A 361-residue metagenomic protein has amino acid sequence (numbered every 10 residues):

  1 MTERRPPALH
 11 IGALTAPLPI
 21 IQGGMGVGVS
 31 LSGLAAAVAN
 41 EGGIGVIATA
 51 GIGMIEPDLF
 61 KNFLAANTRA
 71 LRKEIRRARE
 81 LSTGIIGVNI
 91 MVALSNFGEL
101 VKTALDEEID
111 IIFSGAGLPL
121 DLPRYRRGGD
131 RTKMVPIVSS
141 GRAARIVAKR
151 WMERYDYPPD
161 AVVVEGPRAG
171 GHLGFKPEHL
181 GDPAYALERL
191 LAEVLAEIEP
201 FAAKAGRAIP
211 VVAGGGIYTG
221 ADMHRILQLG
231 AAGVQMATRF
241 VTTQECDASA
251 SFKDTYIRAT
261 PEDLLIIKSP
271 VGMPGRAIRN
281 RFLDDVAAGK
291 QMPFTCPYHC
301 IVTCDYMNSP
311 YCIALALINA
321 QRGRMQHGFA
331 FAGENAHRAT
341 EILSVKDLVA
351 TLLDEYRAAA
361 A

Functional and structural regions predicted by a protein language model:
M1-K204: Active-site entrance/lid segments in N-terminal catalytic domains of soluble metabolic enzymes
I21, A169-V212, Y218-A361: Conserved active-site-proximal phosphate/metal-binding subdomains
